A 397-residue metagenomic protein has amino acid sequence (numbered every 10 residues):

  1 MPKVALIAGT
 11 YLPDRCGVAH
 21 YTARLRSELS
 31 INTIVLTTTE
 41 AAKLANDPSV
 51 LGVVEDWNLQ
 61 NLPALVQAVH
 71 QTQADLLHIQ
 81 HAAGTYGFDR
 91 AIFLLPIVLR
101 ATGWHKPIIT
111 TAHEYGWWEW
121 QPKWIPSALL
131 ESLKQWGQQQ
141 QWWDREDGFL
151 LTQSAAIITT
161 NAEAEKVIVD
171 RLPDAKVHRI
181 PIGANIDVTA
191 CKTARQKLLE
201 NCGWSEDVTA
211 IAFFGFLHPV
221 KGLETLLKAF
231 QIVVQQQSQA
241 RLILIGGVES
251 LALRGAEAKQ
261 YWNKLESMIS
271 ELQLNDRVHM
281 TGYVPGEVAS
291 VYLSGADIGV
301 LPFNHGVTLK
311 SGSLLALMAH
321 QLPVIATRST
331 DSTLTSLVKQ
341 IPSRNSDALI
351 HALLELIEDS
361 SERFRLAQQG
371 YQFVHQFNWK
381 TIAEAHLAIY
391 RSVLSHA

Functional and structural regions predicted by a protein language model:
E40-A41, R241-N263: Glycosyltransferase donor-sugar binding loop
I97-W104, A128-I157, L265-E266: Membrane-proximal helix-turn-helix segments that form the acceptor-binding/catalytic region of lipid-linked
G137-W143, D147-R195, W204: Donor nucleotide-sugar binding/catalytic pocket of nucleotide-sugar-dependent glycosyltransferases
A155, R277, Y283, L293-T308 (+1 more regions): Acidic donor-binding loop of glycosyltransferase active sites
S205-K221, L227-F230, I243-I245: Conserved donor-binding/catalytic core segment of Leloir-type glycosyltransferases
A256-E287: Nucleotide-activated donor-binding/catalytic signature segment of Leloir-type glycosyltransferases, i.e., the conserved
L337-D347, L354-S361: Conserved acidic donor-binding segment of nucleotide-sugar-dependent glycosyltransferases
E355, E362-Q376, A385-A388, S392: A short, well-ordered alpha-helix in the C-terminal region of glycosyltransferases
